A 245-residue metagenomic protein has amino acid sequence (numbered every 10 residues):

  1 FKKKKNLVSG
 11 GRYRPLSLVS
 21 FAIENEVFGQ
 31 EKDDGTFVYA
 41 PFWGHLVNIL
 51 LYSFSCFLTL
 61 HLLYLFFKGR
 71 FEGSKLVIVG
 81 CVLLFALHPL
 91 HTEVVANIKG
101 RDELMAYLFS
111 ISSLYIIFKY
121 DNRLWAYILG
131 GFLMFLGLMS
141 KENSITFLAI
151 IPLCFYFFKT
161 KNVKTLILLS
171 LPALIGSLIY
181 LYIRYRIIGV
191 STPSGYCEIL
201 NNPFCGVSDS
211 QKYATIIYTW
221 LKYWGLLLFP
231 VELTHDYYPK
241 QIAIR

Functional and structural regions predicted by a protein language model:
F1-R245: Polytopic membrane enzymes that build or remodel cell-surface glycoconjugates and lipids
